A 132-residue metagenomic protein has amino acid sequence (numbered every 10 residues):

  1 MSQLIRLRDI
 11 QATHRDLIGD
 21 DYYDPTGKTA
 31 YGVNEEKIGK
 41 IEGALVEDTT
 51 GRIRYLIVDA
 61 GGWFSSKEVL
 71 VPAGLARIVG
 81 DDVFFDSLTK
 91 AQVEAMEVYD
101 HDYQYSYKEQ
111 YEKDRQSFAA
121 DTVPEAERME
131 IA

Functional and structural regions predicted by a protein language model:
M1-A132: Peripheral interaction segments used for macromolecular assembly
